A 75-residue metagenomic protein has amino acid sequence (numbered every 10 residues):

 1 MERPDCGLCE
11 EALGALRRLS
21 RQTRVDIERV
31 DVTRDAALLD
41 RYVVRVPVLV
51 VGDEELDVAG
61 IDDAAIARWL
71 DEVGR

Functional and structural regions predicted by a protein language model:
M1-L19: Local sequence-structure signature of Cys/Sec-based thiol-disulfide redox active-site neighborhoods
S20-R24: Short helix-capping segments at alpha-helix termini
V25-A36: Thiol-based oxidoreductase modules, predominantly thioredoxin-like and allied folds used for disulfide exchange
R34-P47: Short Fe-S-cluster ligation motifs
V46-L56: A short, hydrophobic beta-strand/beta-hairpin element that forms part of a small beta-sheet core
V58-D62: N-terminal, polar/charged subdomain of small-to-medium soluble alpha/beta proteins
A65-R75: Thiol-/selenol-based redox modules, centered on thioredoxin-like and closely related oxidoreductase domains
